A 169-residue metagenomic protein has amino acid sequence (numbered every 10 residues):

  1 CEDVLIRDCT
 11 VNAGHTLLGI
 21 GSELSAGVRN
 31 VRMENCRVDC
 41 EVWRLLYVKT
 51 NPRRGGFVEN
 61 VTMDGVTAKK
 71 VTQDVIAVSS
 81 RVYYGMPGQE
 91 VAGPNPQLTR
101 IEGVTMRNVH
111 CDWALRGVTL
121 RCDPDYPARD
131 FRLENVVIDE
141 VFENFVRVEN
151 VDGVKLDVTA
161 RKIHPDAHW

Functional and structural regions predicted by a protein language model:
C1-W169: Extracellular/periplasmic carbohydrate-active domains that bind, remodel, or depolymerize complex polysaccharides
